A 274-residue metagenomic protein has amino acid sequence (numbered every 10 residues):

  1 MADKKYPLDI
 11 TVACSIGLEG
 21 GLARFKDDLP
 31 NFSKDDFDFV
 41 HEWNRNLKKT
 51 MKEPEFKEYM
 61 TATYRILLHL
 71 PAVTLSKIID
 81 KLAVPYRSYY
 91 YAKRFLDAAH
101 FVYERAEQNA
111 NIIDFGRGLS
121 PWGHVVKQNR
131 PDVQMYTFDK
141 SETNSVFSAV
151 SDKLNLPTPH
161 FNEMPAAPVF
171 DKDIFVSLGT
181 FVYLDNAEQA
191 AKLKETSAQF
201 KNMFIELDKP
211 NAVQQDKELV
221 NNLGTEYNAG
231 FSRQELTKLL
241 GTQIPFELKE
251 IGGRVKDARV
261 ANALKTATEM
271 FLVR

Functional and structural regions predicted by a protein language model:
M1-N111, L119-F138, T143-H160: Rossmann-like AdoMet
L82-A83, F95-A99, L119-V126, D132 (+2 more regions): Class I (Rossmann-like) S-adenosyl-L-methionine-dependent methyltransferase catalytic domain, capturing the SAM-binding
A106, S197, G241: Anion (oxyanion) recognition and catalysis
D114: Class I SAM-dependent methyltransferase core
V176: A conserved beta-strand element that flanks and buttresses the S-adenosyl-L-methionine
T180: Hydrophobic adenine-recognition pocket in adenosine-nucleotide-binding enzymes
Y183-S197: A short, conserved alpha-helix within the catalytic core of class I
